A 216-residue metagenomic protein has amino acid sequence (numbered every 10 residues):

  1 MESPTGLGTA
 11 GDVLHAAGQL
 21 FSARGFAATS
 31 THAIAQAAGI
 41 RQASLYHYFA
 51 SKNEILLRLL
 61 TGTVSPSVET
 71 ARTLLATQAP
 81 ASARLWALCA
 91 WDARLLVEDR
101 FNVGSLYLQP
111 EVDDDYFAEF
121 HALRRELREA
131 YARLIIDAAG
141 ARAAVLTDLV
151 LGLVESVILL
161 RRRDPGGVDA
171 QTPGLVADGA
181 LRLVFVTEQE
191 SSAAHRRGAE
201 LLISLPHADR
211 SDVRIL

Functional and structural regions predicted by a protein language model:
M1-G8, E190-L216: N-terminal intrinsically disordered/low-complexity leader segments
D12, A16, L20-R58: Helix-turn-helix
R58, E69-E98: Hydrophobic alpha-helical connector segments
P66-T70, L96-D99, V103, L134 (+1 more regions): A short secondary-structure junction motif
V68, D113-L151, Q171-G174, D178: Amphipathic alpha-helical packing segments from all-alpha helical-bundle domains
R84, A93-A118, T147-G152, L159 (+1 more regions): Amphipathic alpha-helical segments used for helix-helix packing
R94, A141-V184, A194-L205: Hydrophobic alpha-helical segments that form the core of small-molecule binding pockets and/or dimer interfaces
